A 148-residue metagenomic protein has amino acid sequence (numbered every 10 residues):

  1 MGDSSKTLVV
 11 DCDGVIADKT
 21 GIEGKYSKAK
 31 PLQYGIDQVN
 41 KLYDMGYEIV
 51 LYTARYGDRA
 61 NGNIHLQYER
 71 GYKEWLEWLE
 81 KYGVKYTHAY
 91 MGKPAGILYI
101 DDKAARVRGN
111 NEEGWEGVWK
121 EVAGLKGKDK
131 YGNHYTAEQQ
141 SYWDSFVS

Functional and structural regions predicted by a protein language model:
M1-S148: HAD-like aspartate-dependent phosphatase fold
